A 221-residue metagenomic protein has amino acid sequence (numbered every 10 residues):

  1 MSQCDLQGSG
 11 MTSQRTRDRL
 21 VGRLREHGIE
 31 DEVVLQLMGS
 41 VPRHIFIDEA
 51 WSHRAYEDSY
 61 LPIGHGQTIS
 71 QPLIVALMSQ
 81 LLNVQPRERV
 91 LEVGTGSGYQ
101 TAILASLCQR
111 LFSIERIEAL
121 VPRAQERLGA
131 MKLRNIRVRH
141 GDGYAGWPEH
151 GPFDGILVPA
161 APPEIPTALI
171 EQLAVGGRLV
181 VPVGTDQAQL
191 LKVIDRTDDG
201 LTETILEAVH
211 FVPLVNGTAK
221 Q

Functional and structural regions predicted by a protein language model:
M1-A50: N-terminal auxiliary segments of SAM/dcSAM-dependent transferases
R15, W51, H65-L73, T95 (+3 more regions): Residues at secondary-structure transition points
D18-G22, E26, A50, A55-D58 (+2 more regions): Conserved alpha-helix/loop element of class I SAM-dependent methyltransferases that forms part of the SAM/SAH-binding
V41-P42, T185-Q187, V209-H210: Glycine-rich beta-alpha junction loops
H44, H53, P62, G200 (+1 more regions): Active-site/binding-pocket entry motifs
F46-I47, Y56, L61-I63, W147 (+1 more regions): Short clusters of hydrophobic/aromatic residues that line enzyme substrate/ligand-binding pockets
N83-T202: Conserved nucleotide-cofactor-binding alpha/beta core module
L191-Q221: Substrate-binding/catalytic lobe of Class I Rossmann-like enzymes that use SAM or dcSAM, i.e., the mid-to-C-terminal
